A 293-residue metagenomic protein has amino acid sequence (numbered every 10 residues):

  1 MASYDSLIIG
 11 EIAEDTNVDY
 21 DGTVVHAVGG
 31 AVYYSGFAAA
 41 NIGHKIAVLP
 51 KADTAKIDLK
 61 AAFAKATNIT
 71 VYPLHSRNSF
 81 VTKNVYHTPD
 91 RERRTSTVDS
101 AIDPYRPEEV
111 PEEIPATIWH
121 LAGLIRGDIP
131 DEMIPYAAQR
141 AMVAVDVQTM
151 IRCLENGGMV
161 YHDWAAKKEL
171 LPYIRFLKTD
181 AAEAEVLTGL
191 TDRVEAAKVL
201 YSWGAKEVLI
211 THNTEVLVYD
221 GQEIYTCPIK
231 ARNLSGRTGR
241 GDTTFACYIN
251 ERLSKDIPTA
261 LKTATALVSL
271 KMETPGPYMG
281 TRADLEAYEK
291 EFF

Functional and structural regions predicted by a protein language model:
Y4, E14-H26, N41-A122, E132-M142 (+1 more regions): Conserved N-terminal subdomain of the carbohydrate kinase-like
G10-I12, A31, T243: Active-site metal-binding loops of divalent metal-dependent hydrolases
D21-H26, G158-V160, A231-R232: Short glycine-enriched, charge-decorated loop/helix-capping segments at active-site entrances that position
T23-F37: Short catalytic helix/loop segments, enriched in acidic residues and glycine and frequently bearing histidine
F37, T82-N84, V216-Y219: Short beta-strand scaffold segments in enzyme catalytic cores
N41, I229-F293: Conserved post-catalytic alpha-helical subdomain immediately downstream of the catalytic base and nucleotide-binding
A47-A52, A144-Q148, K178-A181: Short internal beta-strands
C153-E223: Conserved phosphate/ATP/ADP-binding segment of small-molecule kinases
